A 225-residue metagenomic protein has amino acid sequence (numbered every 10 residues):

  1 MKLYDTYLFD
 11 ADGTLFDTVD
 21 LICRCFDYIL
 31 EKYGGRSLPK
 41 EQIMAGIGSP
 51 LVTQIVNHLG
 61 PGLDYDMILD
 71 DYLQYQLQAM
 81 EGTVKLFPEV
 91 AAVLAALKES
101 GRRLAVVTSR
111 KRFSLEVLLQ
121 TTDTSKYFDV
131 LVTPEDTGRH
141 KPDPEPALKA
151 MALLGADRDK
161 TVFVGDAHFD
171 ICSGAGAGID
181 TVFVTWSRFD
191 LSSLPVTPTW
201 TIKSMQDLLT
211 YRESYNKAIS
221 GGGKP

Functional and structural regions predicted by a protein language model:
M1-Y4, A95-K98, K111-R112, E116-P225: Asp-based, Mg2+/Mn2+-dependent phosphohydrolase catalytic module
K2-A91, A95-A96: N-terminal helical cap/lid subdomain that shapes the substrate entry/recognition surface in HAD-like hydrolases
D10, T14, T108, D166: Conserved G/P- and acidic residue-centered "switch" motifs that form tight phosphate/ATP-binding loops in soluble
D17, V106-T108, F183: Hydrophobic residues in well-ordered beta-strands that form the structural core
R36, R103, D180: Residue-level detector of anion-binding/catalytic polar loops
Q78-V106, R112-E116, P144: Short, acidic loop-to-helix structural element flanking the phosphoryl-transfer center in phosphate-processing enzymes
